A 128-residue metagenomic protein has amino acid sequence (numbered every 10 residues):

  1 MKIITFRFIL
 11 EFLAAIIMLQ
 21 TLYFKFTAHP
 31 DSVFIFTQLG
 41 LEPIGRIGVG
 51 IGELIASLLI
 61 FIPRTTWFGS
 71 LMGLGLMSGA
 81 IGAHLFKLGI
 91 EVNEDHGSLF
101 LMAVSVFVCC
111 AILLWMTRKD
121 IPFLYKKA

Functional and structural regions predicted by a protein language model:
M1-Q20, R64-A128: Extended, low-polarity transmembrane helix blocks
K2-I51, I121: N-terminal first-folded block
E42, F61-R64: Membrane-interface junctions
I51-L59: Hydrophobic, membrane-inserted alpha-helices
